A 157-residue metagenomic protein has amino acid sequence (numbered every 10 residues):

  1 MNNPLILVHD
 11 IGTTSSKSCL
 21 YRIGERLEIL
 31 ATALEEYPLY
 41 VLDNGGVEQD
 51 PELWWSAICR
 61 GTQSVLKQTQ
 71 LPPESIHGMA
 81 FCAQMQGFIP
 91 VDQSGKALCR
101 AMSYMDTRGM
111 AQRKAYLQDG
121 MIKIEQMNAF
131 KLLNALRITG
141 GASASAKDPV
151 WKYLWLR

Functional and structural regions predicted by a protein language model:
M1-R100: N-terminal glycine/serine-rich phosphate-binding loop of ATP-dependent small-molecule kinases, especially carbohydrate
Q63-R157: Glycine-rich phosphate-binding/catalytic subdomain of phosphoryl-transfer and nucleotide/sugar-phosphate-processing
